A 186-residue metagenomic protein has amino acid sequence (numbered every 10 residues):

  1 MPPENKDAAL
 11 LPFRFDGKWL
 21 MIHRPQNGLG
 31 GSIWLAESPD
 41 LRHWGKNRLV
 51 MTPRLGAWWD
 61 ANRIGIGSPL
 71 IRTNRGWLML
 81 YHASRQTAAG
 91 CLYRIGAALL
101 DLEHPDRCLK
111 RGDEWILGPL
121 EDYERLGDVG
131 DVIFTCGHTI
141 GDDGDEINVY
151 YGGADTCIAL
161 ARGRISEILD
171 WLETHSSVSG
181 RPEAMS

Functional and structural regions predicted by a protein language model:
M1-N62, I71-D131, G141-I147, Y151-S186: Beta-rich carbohydrate-recognition and catalytic domains
S68: Catalytic core of Fe(II)/2-oxoglutarate
C136, I140: C-terminal substrate/ligand-recognition segments
